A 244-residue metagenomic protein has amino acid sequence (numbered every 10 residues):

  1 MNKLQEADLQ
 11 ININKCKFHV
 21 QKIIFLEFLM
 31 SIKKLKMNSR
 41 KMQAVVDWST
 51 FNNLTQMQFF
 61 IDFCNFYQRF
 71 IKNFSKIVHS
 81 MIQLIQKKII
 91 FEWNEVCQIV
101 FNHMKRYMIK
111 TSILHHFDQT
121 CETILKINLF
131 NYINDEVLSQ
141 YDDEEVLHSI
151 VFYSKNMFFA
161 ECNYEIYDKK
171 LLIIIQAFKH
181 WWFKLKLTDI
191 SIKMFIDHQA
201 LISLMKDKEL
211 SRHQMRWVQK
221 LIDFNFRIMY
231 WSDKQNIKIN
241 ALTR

Functional and structural regions predicted by a protein language model:
M1-D8, I24-K34, Q43-V46, A160-C162 (+1 more regions): Catalytic palm subdomain of template-directed nucleic-acid polymerases, centered on the conserved carboxylate motif
L9, N14-C121, T243: C-terminal reverse transcriptase regions that engage the nucleic-acid substrate
F28-K33, F226-R244: C-terminal functional segments of enzyme domains
C121-L129: Two-metal-ion RNase H-like nuclease active-site motif
N128-Y132, D197: A short acidic Gly-Thr/Ser loop motif
N131-Q140: Acidic, metal-ligating active-site segments
Y141, I175-D233, I237: RNase H catalytic domain
E144-L172, Q176, Q199-I202: A short, polar/acidic, helix/strand-boundary loop motif
